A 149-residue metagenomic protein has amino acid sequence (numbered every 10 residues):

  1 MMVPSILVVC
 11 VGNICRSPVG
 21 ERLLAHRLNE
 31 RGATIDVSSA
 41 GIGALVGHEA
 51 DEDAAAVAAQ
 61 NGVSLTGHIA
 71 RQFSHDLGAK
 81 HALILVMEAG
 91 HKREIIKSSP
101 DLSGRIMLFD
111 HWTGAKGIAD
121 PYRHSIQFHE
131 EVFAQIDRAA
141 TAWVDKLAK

Functional and structural regions predicted by a protein language model:
M1-K80, D145-K149: Conserved active-site segments centered on acidic
V8, L85-V86: Hydrophobic beta-strand core positions in alpha/beta domains
S17, E88-A89: Helix N-cap/beta->alpha junction signal
L83, A89-K149: Phosphate-binding/catalytic loops
